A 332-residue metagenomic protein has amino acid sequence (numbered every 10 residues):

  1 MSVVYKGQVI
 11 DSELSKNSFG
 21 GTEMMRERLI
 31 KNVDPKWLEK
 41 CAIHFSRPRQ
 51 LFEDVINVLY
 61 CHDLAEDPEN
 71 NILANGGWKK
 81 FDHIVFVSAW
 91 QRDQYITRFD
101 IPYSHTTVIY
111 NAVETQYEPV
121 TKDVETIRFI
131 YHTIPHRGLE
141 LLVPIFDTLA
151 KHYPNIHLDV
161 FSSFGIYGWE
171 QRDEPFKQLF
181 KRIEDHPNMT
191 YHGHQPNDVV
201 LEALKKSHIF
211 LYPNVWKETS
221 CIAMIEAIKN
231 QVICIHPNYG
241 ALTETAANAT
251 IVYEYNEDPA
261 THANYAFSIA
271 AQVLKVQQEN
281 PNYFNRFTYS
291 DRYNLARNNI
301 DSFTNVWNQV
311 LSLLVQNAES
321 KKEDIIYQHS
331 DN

Functional and structural regions predicted by a protein language model:
M1-L51: N-terminal pre-catalytic "stem/leader" segment of glycosyltransferase-like enzymes
F19-M24, A260-N264, Q278-K322: A charged, aromatic-enriched C-terminal amphipathic alpha-helix characteristic of glycosyltransferases across folds
D82-I96, I101-E118: Donor nucleotide-sugar binding/catalytic pocket of nucleotide-sugar-dependent glycosyltransferases
T121-G138, V143-F146, A150, D159: Conserved donor-binding/catalytic core segment of Leloir-type glycosyltransferases
D173-Q195: Nucleotide-activated donor-binding/catalytic signature segment of Leloir-type glycosyltransferases, i.e., the conserved
K205-T219: Acidic donor-binding loop of glycosyltransferase active sites
I233-H236, T243: Short hydrophobic beta-strand element within catalytic cores of glycosyltransferases and related nucleotide-activated
T243-K275: Change "using UDP/GDP/dTDP sugars" to "using nucleotide sugars
